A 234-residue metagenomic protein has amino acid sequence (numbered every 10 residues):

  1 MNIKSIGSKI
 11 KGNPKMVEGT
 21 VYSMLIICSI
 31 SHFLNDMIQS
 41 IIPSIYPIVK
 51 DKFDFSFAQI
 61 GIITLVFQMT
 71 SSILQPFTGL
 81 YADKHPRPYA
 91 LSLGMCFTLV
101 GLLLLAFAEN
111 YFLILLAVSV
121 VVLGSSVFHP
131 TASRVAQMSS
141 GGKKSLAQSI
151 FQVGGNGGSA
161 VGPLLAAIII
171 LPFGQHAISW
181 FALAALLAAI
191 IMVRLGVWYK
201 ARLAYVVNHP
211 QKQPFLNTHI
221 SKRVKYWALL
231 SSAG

Functional and structural regions predicted by a protein language model:
E18-I41, R223-G234: Pair of pore-lining "gating" transmembrane helices in MFS-fold secondary transporters
S40, Q68-P76, S159-A160: Residue-level signature of mid-helix packing/kink "hotspots" within the transmembrane helices of 12-pass Major
I48, G79-L80, I168: Membrane-interface helix termini in secondary transporters
I73-Y111: Conserved MFS/SLC helix-loop-helix module at the cytosolic interface between two early adjacent transmembrane helices
G101-A106, V121, M192-V193: MFS-fold secondary transporters
A117-G154: Cytoplasmic helix-loop-helix junction between adjacent transmembrane helices in 12-TM secondary transporters
F151-W198: Helix-loop-helix hairpin linking two adjacent transmembrane segments in secondary transporters
R194-I220: Flexible cytoplasmic inter-helical loops of multi-pass small-molecule transporters
